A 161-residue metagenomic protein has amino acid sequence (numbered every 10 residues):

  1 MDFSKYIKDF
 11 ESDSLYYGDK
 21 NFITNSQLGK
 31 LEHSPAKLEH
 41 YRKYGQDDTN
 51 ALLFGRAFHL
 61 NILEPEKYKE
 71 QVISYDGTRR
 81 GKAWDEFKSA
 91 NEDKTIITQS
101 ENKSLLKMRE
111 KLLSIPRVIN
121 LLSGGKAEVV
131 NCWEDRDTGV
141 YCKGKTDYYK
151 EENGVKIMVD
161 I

Functional and structural regions predicted by a protein language model:
M1-K145: Metal-dependent nuclease catalytic cores that hydrolyze phosphodiester bonds in DNA/RNA, characterized by
T146-I161: Conserved catalytic cores of phosphodiester-cleaving nucleases, focusing on short active-site segments
